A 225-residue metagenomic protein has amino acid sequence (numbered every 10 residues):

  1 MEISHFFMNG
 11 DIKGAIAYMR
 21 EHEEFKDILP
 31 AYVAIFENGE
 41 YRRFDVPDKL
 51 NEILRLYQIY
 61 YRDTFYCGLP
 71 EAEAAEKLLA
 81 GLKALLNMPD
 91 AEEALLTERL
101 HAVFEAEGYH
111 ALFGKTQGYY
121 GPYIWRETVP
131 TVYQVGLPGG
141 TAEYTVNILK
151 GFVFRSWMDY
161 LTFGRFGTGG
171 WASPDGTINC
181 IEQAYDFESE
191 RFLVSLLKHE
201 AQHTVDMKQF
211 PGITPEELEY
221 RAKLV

Functional and structural regions predicted by a protein language model:
M1, K83, T168, E190-L197: Mature, well-folded catalytic/scaffold domains that follow N-terminal targeting or propeptide regions
M1-H110: N-terminal low-structure segments adjacent to metalloprotease catalytic domains across cellular compartments
A15, R20, E24, T214-V225: Post-HExxH zinc-binding segment in Zn-dependent metallohydrolases
L79, P122-Y123, N179-I181, L224: Ordered hydrophobic segments in well-structured contexts
H101-N179, D186-F187: Auxiliary, metal-adjacent structural segments of Zn-dependent hydrolase domains
V129, E182-A184, Q202, Q209-F210: Short, flexible loop/turn elements at secondary-structure junctions
I178-L196, I213: Short pre-active-site segment immediately N-terminal to the catalytic Zn-binding motif
V194-K208: Active-site recognition of the HExxH zinc-binding catalytic motif
